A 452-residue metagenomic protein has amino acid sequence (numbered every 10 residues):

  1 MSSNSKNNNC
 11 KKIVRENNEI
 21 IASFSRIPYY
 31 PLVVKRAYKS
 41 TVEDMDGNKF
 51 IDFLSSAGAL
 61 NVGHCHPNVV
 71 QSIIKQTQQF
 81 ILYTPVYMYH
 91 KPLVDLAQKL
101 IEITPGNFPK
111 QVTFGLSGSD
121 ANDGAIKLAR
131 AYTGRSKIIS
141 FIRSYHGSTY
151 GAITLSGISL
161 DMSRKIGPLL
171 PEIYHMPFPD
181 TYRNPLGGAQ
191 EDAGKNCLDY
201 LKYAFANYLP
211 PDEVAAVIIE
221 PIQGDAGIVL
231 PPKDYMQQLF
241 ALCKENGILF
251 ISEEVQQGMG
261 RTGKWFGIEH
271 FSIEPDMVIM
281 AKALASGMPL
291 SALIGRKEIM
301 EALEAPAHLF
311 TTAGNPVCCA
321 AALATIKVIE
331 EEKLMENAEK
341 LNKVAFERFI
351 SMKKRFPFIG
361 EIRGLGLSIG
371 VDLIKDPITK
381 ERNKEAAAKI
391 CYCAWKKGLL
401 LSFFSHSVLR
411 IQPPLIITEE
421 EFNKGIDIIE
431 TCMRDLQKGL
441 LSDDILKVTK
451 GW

Functional and structural regions predicted by a protein language model:
S2-W452: Conserved N-terminal phosphate-binding loop of PLP-dependent enzymes in the Aspartate aminotransferase
